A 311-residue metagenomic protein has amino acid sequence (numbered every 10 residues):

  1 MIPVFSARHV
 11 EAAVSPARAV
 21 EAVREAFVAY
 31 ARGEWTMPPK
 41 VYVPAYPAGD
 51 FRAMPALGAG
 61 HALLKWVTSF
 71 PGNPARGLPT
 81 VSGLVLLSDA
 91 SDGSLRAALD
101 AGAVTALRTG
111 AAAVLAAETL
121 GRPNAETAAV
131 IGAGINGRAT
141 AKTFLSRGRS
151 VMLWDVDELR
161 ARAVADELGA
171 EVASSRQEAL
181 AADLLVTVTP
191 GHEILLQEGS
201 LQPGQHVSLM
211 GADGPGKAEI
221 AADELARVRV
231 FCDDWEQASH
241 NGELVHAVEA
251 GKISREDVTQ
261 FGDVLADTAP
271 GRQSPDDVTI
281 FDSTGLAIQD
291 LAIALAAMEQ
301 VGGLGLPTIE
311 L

Functional and structural regions predicted by a protein language model:
M1-A106, V114, G121-N124, I288-L291 (+2 more regions): N-terminal ligand-binding/catalytic initiation module
L120-A128, Q202-P203: Short helix-loop-beta connector
T127, R149-S150, H206: Residues at the starts of beta-strands that form the adenosine-phosphate
G132-G134: Glycine-rich Rossmann-fold phosphate-binding loop(s) that bind the pyrophosphate of adenine dinucleotide cofactors
G137-R138: N-terminal Rossmann-fold NAD(P) dinucleotide-binding loop
S146-L168: NAD(P)-binding Rossmann-fold cofactor-contacting core
A170-K252: Rossmann-like adenosine-cofactor binding region
A218-L311: Adenosine-phosphate binding glycine-rich loop
